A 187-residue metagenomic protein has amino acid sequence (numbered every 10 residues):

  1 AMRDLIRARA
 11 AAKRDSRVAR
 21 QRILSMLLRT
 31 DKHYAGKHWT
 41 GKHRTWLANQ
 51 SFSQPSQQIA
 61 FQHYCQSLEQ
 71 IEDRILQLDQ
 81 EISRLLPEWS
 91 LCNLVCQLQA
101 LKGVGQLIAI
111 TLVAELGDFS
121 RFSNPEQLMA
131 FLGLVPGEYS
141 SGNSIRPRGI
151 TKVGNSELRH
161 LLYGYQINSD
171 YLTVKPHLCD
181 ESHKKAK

Functional and structural regions predicted by a protein language model:
A1-K187: A detector of single, family-specific signature residues that are central to catalytic or substrate-handling motifs
